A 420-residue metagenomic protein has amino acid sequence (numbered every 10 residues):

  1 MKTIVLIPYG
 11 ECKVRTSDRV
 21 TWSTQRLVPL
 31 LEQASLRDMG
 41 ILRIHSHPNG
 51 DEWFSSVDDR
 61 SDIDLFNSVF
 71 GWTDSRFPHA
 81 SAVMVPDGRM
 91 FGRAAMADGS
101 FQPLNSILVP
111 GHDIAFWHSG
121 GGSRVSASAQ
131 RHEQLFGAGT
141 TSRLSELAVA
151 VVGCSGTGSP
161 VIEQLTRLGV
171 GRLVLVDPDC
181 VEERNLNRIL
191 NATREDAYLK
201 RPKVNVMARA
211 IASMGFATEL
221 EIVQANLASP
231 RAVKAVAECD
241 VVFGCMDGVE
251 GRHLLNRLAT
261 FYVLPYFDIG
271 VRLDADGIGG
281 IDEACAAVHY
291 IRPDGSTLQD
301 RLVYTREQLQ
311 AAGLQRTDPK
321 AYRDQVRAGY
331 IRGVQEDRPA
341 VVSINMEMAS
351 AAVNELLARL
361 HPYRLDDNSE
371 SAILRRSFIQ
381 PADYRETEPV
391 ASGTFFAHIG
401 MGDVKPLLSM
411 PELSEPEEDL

Functional and structural regions predicted by a protein language model:
M1-L42, P48-W117: Conserved beta-strand-loop surface patch within small alpha/beta domains used for substrate/adaptor or ligand engagement
G40-L42, A148, V241: Structural motif
A115-Q134, E355-L420: Phosphate-binding loop/pocket of nucleotide- and phosphate-handling active sites
G137-E182: Glycine-rich adenosine-cofactor-binding loop
L175-G215: Glycine-rich phosphate-binding loop and adjoining beta1-alpha1-beta2 segment of Rossmann-like nucleotide-binding folds
V204-D240, M246-H253: A structured beta-alpha segment of the ubiquitous adenosine-cofactor-binding alpha/beta core
V241-C285: ADP-ribose/adenylate-binding Rossmann-like module
G277-F378: Adenosine-phosphate binding glycine-rich loop
